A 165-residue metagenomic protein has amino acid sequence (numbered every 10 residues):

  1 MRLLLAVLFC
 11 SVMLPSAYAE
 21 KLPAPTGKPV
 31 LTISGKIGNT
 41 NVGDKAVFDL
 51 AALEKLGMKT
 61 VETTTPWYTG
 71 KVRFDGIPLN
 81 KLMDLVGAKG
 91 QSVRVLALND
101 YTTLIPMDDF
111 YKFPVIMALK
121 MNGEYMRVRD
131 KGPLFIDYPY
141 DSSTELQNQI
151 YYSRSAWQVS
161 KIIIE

Functional and structural regions predicted by a protein language model:
L5-M13: Bacterial N-terminal signal peptides
L14-A19: Sec/Tat signal peptide C-region and signal peptidase I cleavage site
E20-E165: N-terminal intrinsically disordered, low-complexity segments enriched in P/E/S/T
